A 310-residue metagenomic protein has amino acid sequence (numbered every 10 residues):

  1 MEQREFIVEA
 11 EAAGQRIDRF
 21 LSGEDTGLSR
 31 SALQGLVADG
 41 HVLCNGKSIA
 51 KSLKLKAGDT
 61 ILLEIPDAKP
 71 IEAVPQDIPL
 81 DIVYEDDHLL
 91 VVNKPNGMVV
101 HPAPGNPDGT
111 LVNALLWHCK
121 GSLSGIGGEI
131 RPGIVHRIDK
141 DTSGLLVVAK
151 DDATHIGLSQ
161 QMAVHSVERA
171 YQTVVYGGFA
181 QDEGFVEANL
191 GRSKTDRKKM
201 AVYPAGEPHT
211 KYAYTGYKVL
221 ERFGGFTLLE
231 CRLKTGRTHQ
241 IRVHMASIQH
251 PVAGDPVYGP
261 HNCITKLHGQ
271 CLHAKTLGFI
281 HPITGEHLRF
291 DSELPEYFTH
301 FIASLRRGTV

Functional and structural regions predicted by a protein language model:
M1-V310: RNA pseudouridine synthases
